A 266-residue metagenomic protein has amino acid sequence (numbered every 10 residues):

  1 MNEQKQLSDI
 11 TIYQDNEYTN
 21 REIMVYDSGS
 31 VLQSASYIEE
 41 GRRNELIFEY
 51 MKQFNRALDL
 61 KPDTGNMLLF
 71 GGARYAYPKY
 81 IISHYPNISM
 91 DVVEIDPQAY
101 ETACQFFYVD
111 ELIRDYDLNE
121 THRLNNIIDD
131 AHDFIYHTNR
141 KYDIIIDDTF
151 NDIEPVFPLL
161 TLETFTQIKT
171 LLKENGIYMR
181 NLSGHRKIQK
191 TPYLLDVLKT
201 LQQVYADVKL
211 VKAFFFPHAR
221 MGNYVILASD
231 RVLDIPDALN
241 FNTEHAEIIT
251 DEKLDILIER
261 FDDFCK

Functional and structural regions predicted by a protein language model:
M1-I23, D27-V31, D207-K266: Soluble small-group transferase modules, centered on the S-adenosyl donor enzyme superfamily
K5, Y18, R43-I177, K187-L194 (+1 more regions): The AdoMet/dcAdoMet-binding core of the Class I SAM-like
S30-L32, I38-E39, F150-I153, S183-R186: A short, flexible beta-alpha/helix-coil linker loop
L32-A35, A76-P78: Short active-site-adjacent helix-start/loop capping segments
T191-K212: Conserved Class I S-adenosyl-L-methionine
